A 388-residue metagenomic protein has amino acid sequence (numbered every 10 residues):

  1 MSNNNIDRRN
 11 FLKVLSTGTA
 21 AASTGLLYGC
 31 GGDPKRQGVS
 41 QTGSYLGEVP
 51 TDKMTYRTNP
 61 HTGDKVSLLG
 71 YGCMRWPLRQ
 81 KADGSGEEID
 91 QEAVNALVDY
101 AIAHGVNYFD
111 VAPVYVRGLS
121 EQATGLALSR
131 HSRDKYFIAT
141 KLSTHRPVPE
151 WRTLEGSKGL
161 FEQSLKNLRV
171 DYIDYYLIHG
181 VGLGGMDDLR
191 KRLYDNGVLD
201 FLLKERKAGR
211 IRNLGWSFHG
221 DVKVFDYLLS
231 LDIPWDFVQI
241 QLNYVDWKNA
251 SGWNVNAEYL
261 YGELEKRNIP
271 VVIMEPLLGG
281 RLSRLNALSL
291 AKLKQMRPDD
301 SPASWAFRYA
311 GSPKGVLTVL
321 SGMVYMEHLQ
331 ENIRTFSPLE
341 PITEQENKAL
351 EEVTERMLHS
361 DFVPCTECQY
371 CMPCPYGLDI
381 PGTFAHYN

Functional and structural regions predicted by a protein language model:
S2-Y136, D171, F201-K207: N-terminal binding-site loop/beta-alpha segment at the start of enzyme catalytic domains that lines or forms
A22, L26, K35-R36, Y259-N388: Structured C-terminal cap/extension of enzyme domains
N59, Y71, F109, T124 (+8 more regions): Conserved, mostly hydrophobic/aromatic
Q80, V148-V272, L277, L288-L290 (+2 more regions): Glycine/proline-rich, positively charged, aromatic-decorated active-site loop/lid region on the catalytic face
N107-Y115, R212-W216, T318-L320: Short catalytic-loop micro-motif centered on adjacent basic/acidic residues
Y115, L119, L142-S143, H219-G220 (+2 more regions): Short beta->alpha linker loops
S120-T124, D221-D226, L329: Short, well-ordered alpha-helical microsegments
H131-L154, H179: Structural motif corresponding to the early beta-alpha repeats
